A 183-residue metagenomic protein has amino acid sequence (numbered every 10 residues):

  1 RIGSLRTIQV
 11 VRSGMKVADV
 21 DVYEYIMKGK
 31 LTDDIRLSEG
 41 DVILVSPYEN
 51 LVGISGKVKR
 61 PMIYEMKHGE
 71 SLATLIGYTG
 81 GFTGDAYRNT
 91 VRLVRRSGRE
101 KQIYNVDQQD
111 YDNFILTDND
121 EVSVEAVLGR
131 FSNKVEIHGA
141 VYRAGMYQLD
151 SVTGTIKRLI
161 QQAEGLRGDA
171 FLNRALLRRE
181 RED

Functional and structural regions predicted by a protein language model:
R1-D183: Ser/Thr/Pro/Gly-biased, low-complexity, turn-/loop-rich segments that often occur immediately after N-terminal
